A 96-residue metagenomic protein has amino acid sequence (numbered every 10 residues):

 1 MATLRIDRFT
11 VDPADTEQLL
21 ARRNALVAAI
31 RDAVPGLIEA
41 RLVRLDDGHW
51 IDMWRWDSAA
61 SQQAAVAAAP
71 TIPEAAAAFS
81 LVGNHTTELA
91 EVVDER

Functional and structural regions predicted by a protein language model:
M1-P70, F79-R96: Short S/T/G/P-rich N-terminal loop/turn motif that feeds into the first structured element of a domain
I72-E74: A common structural junction motif
